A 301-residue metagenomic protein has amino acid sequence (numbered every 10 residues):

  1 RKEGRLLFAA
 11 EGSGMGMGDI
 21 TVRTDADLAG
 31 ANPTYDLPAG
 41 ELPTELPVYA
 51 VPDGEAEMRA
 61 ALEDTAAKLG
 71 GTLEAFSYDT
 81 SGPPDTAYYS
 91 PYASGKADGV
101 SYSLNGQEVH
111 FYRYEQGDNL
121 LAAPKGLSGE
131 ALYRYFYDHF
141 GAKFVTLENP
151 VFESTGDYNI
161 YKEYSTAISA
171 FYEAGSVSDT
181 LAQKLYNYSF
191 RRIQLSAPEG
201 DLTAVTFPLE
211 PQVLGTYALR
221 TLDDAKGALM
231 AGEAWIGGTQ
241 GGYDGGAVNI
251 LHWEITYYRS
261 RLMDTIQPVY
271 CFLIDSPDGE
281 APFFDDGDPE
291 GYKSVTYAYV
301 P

Functional and structural regions predicted by a protein language model:
R1-L185: Preferential activation on post-signal-peptide N-terminal prodomains/segments of secreted or lumenal proteins
L73, V295-V300: Cystatin/cathelin-like cysteine-protease inhibitor module
G129-Y292: Segments that shape or occlude catalytic/ligand-binding pockets
